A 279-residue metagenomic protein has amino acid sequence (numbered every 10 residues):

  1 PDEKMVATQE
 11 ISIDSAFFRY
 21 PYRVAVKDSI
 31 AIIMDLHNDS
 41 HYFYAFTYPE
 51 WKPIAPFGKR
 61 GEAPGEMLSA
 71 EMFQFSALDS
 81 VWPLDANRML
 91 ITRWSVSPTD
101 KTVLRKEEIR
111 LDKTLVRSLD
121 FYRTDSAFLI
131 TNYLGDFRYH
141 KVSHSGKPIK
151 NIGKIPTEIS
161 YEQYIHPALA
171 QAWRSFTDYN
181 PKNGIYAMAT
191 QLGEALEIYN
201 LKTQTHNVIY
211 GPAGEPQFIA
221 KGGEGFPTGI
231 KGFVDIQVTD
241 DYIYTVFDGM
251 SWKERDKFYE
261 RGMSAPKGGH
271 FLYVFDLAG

Functional and structural regions predicted by a protein language model:
V6-D14, A55-M67, K106-K113, I149-A172 (+1 more regions): Surface-exposed loop and turn segments in beta-propeller and other repeat-based domains that flank or scaffold
E10-Y42, Y244-R255: Beta-strand-rich domains and repeat architectures in extracellular enzymes and scaffolds, especially beta-propellers
P21-A25, E71-S76, S118-T124, P167-N183 (+1 more regions): Structural signature of eukaryotic scaffold interfaces centered on beta-propeller domains
I33-F57: Beta-propeller domains
I33-H37, P83-N87, I130-L134, N180 (+2 more regions): Conserved beta-strand positions in repeat-built beta-propeller and related beta-rich domains
Y48-E50, S95-T99, S143-K147, N200-Q204 (+1 more regions): Short loop/turn segments that connect beta-strands within beta-propeller blades
N87-L90, S95-A127, T131: Asp-box/WD-like beta-propeller blade repeats and closely related beta-sheet repeat scaffolds
K141-V142, E260-G279: Beta-propeller blade signature
